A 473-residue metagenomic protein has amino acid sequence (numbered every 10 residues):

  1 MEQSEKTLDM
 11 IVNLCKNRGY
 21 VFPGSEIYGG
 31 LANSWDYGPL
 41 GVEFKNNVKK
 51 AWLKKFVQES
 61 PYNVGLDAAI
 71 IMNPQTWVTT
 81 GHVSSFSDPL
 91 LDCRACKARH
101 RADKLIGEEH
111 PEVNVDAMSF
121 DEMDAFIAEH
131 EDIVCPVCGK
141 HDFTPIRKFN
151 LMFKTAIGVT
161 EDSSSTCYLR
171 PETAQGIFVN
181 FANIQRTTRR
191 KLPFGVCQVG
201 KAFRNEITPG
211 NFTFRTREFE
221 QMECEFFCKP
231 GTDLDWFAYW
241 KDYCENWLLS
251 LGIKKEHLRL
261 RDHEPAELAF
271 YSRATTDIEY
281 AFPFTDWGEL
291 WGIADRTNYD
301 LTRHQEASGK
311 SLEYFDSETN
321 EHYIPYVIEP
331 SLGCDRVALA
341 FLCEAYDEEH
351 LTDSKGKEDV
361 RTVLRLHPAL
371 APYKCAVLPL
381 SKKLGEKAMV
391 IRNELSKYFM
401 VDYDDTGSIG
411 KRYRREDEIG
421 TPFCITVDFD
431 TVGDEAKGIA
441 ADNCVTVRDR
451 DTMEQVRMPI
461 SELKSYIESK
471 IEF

Functional and structural regions predicted by a protein language model:
M1-F473: NTP/phosphate- and nucleic-acid-binding module
